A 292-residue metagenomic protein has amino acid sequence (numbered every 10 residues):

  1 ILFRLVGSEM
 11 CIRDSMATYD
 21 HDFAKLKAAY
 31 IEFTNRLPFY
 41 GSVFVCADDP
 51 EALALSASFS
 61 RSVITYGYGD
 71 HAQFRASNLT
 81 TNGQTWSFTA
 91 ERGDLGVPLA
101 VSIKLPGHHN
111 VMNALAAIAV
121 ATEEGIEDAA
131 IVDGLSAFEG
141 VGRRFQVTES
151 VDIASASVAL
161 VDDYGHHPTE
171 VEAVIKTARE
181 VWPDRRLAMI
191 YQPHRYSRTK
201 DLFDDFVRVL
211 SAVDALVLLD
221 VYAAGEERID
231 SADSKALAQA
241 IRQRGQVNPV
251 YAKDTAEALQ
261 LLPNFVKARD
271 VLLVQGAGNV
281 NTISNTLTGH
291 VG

Functional and structural regions predicted by a protein language model:
I1-G7, I12: Single conserved hydrophobic/aromatic residue that forms the stacking wall/gate of nucleotide- or nucleobase-binding
V6-G7, S58-R61, A212, G245: Short, structured coil segments at secondary-structure junctions
L26, F44, V63, A76 (+4 more regions): Residue-level signal for inorganic ion chemistry
F33-F39, S56-F59, V181, V207-V213: Short, conserved loop/helix-junction motifs that constitute active-site signature segments in enzyme catalytic cores
L37-S42, S60-S62, R185, Q246-V247: A short helix->loop->beta-strand "cap" motif at the edges of active sites that frequently abuts
S42-A47, A188-Y191, A212-A223: Short internal beta-strands
N82-Q84, G93-A215: Nucleotide phosphate-binding/pyrophosphate-handling subdomain across enzymes that bind or process nucleotide phosphates
V207-A268: C-terminal helical cap/extension that packs against the catalytic core of soluble nucleotide-cofactor enzymes
